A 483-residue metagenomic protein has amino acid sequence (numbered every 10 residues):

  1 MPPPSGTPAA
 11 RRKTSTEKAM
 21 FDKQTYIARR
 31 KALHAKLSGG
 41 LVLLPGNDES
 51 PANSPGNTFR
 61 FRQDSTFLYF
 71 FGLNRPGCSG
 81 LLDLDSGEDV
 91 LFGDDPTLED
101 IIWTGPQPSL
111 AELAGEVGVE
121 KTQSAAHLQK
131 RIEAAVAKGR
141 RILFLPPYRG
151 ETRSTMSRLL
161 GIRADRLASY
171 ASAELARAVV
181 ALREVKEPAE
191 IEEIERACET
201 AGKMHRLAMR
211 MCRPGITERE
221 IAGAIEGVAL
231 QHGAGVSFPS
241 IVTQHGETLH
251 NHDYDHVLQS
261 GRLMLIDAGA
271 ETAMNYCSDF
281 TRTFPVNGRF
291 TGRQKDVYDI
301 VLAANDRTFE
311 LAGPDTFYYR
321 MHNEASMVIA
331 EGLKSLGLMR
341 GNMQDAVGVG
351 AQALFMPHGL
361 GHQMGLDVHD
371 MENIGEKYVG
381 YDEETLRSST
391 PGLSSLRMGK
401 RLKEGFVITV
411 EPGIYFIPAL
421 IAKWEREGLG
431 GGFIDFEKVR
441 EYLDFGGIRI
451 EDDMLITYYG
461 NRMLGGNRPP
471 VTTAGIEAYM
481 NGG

Functional and structural regions predicted by a protein language model:
P3-G483: Active-site neighborhoods and metal-handling regions in enzymes and metal-associated proteins
